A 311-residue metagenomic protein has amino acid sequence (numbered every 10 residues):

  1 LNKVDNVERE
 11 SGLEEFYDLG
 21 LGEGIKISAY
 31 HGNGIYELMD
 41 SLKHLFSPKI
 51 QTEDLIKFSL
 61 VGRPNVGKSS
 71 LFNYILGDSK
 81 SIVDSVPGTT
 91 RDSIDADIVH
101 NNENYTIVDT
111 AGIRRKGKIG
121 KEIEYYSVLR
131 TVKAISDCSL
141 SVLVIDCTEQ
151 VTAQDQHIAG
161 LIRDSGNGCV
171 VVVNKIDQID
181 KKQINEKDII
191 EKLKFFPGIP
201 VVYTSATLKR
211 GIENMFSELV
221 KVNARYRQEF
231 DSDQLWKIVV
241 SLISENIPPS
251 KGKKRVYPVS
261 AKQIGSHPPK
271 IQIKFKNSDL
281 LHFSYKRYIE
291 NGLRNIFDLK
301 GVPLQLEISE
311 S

Functional and structural regions predicted by a protein language model:
L1, V7-L129, K133, D137-L143 (+1 more regions): C-terminal-of-GTPase-core extension/linker across diverse P-loop GTPases
